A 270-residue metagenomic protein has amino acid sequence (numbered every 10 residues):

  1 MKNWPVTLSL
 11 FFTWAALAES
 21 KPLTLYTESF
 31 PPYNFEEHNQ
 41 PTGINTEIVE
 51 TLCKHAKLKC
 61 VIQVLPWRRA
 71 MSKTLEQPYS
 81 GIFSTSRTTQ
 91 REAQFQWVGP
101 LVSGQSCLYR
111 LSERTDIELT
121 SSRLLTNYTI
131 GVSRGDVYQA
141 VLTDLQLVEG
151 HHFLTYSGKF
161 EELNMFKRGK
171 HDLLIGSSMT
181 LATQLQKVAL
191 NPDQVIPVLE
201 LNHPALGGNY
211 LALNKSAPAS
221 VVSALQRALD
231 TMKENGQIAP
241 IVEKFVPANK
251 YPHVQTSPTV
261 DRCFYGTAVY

Functional and structural regions predicted by a protein language model:
E19-S86, A93, T155-Y156, N235 (+1 more regions): Extracytoplasmic small-molecule ligand-binding "clamshell" domains of the periplasmic binding protein/Venus flytrap
P22-F35, S121-Y138, D172: Short loop->beta-strand "edge-of-pocket" segments that line small-molecule binding or catalytic clefts across diverse
T27-S29, S103-C107, L190-Q226, A248-A268: Periplasmic-binding protein-like
E47-H55, R114, L124-T129, G208-A248: Extended ligand-binding regions for polar small-molecule ligands
V49-L58, G99, L124-T126, R134-G158 (+1 more regions): Ligand-binding cleft/hinge of the Venus flytrap
E50, I62-L124, G135-Y138, V198-H203 (+1 more regions): Acidic, polar ligand-binding/catalytic clefts
K59, V137-H151, P192-D193, L229-Y270: Ligand-binding clefts/hinges and TM-proximal coupling segments of bilobed small-molecule sensing domains
R69-S72, S84-A93, D144, D172-A205: A ligand-binding cleft/hinge motif common to bilobed small-molecule-binding domains
